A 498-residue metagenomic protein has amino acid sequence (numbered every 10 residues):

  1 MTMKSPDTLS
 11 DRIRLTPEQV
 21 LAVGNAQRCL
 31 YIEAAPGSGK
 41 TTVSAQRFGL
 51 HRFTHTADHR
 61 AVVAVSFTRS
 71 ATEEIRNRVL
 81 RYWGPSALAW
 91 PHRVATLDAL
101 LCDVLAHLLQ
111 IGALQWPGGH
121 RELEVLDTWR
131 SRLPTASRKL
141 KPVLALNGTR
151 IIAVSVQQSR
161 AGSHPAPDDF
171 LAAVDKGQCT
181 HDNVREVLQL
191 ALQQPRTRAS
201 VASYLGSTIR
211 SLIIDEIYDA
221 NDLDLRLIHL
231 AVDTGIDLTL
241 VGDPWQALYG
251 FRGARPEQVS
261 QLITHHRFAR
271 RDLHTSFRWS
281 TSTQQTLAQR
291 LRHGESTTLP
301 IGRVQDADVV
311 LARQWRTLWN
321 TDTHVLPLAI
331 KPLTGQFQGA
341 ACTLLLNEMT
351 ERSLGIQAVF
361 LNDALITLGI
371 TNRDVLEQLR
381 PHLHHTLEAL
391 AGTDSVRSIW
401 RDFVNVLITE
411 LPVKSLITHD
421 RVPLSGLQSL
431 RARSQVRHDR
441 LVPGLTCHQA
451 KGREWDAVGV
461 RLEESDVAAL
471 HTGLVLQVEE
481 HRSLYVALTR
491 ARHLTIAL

Functional and structural regions predicted by a protein language model:
M1-L498: The feature marks helicase ATPase cores and/or their adjacent C-terminal helical subdomains in SF1/SF2/AAA+ helicases
